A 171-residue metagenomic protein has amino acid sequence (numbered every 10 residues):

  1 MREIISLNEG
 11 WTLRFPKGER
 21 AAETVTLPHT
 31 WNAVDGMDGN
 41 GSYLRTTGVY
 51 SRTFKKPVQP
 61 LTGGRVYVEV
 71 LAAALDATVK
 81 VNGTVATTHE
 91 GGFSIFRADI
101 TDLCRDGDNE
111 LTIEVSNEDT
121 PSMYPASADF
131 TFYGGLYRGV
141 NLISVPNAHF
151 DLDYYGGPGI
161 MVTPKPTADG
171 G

Functional and structural regions predicted by a protein language model:
R2-E3, E23, N32, V68: Residue-level marker of intrinsically disordered, low-complexity segments enriched for small/polar residues
E3-I5, T12-K17, N40-G41, R45-G159: Accessory beta-strand-rich segments of carbohydrate-active enzymes
W11, G18-N32: Extracellular glycan-recognition surfaces and repeat-rich motifs
N32-N40: N-terminal glycine-rich cofactor-binding segment
P164-G171: Contiguous beta-strand segments within globular domains
